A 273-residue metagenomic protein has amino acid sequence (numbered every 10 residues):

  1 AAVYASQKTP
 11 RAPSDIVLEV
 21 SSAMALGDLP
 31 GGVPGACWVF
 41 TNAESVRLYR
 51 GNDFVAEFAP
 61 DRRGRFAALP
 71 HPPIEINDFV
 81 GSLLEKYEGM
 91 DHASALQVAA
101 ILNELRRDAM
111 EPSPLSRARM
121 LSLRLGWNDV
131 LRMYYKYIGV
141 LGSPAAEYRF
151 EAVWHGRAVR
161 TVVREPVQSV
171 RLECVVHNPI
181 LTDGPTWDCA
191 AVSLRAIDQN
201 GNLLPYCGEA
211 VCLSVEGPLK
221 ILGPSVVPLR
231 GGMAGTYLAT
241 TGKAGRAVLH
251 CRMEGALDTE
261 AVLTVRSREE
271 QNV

Functional and structural regions predicted by a protein language model:
A1-T182, T186, Q199-N200: Substrate-binding clefts and catalytic carboxylate motifs of secreted carbohydrate-active enzymes
C37-T41, D188-P205, V211, V248-C251: Beta-strand-rich structural segments
D53-P60, Y206-P218, P224, A261-V262: Short, well-ordered beta-strand segments
R65-E75, E216-M233: Low-complexity "stalk/linker" and mucin-like segments enriched in Ser/Thr/Pro/Ala/Gly
Y137-G139, G235-K243: Extracellular/luminal low-complexity segments enriched in Ser/Thr/Pro
P144-Y148, A190, K243-L249: Exposed beta-strand face motif in extracellular beta-rich ectodomains
V153-H155, R252-A256: Beta-strand-rich extracellular modules
A158-L172, D258-V273: Short beta-strand elements
